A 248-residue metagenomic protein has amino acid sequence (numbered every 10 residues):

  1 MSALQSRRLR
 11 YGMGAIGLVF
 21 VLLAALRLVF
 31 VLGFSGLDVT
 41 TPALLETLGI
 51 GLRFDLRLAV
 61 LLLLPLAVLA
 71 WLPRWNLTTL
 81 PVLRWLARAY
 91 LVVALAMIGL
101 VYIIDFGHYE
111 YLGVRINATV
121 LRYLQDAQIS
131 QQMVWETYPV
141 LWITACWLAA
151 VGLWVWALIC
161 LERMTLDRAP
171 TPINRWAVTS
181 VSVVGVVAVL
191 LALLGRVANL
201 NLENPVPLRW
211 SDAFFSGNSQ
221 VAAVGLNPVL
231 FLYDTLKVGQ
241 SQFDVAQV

Functional and structural regions predicted by a protein language model:
A3-L226, F231-Q242: Transmembrane and membrane-interface helices of multi-pass, inner-membrane envelope-modifying transferases
D244-V248: Basic, amphipathic N-terminal segments that precede the first structured/catalytic domain
